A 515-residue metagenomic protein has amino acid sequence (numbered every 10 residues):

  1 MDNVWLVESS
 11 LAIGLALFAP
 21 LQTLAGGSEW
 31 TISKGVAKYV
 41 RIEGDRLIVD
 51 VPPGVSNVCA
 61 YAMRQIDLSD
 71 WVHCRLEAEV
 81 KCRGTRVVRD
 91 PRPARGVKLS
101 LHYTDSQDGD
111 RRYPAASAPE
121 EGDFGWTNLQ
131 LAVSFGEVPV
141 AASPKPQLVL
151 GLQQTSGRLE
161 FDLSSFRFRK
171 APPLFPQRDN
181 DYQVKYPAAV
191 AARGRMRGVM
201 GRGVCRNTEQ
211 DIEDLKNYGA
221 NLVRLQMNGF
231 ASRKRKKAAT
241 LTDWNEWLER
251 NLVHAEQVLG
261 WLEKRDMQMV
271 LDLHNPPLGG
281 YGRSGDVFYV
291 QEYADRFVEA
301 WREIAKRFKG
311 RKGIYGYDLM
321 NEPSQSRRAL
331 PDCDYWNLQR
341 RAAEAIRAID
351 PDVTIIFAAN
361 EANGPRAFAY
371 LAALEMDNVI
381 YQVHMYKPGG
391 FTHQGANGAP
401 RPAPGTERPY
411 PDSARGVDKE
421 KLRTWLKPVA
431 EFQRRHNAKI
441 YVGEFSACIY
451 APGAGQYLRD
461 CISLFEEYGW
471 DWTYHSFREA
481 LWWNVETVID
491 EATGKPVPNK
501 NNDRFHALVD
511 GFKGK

Functional and structural regions predicted by a protein language model:
E8-P20: Bacterial N-terminal signal peptides
L21-Q183: Extracellular and organelle-lumenal recognition/adhesion modules and their flexible linkers in secreted
A171-N245, F432: N-terminal carbohydrate-binding accessory modules
P176-D179, P452-K515: Aromatic-rich peripheral "rim/lid" segments of glycoside hydrolase catalytic domains that contact and position glycan
G201-Q210, F230-R233, E246-E249, D295 (+5 more regions): Acidic-and-aromatic substrate-binding clefts and catalytic sites of carbohydrate-active enzymes
Q210-L278, L338-D350, Y457-F465: Aromatic-lined substrate-binding rim segments of carbohydrate-active enzymes
A231-N251, P277-Y293, Q325-R327, N484-A492: Surface-exposed, active-site-proximal loop segments in enzymatic domains
D295-G416, R423-A447, E467-W470: Active-site region of glycoside hydrolase catalytic domains
